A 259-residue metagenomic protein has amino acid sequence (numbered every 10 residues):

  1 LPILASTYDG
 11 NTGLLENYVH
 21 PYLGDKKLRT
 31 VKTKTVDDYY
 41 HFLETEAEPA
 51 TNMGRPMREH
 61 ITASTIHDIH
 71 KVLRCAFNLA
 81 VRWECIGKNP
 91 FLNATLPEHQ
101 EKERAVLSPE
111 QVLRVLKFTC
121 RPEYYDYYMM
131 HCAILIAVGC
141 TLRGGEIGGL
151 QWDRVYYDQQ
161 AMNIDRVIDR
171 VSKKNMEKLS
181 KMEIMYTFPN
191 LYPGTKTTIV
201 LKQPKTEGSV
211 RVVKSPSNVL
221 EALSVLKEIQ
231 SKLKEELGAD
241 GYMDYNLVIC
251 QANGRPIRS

Functional and structural regions predicted by a protein language model:
L1-W83, P90, E101-E103, E123-D126 (+1 more regions): N-terminal core-binding DNA-recognition domain of tyrosine site-specific recombinases/integrases
L14, T35, D68-V72, Q111-R114 (+3 more regions): Charged catalytic carboxylate motif
V19, V36, L73-A76, E84 (+6 more regions): Conserved hydrophobic/aromatic pocket- or pore-lining residues that grip, position, or stack substrates in active sites
V31, L107, K214-S215: A conserved hydrophobic position in a structured secondary element of the catalytic/binding core that shapes
Y39, A76, V115-F118, A222 (+1 more regions): A ubiquitous structural signal for well-ordered alpha-helices
P49-A63, H67-I69, R82, I86-L150 (+4 more regions): Basic, Lys/Arg- and aromatic-enriched nucleic-acid-binding interface segment
N93-L96, L150-K232, G238-D244: Conserved tyrosine-mediated DNA breakage-rejoining catalytic core shared by Y-recombinases
